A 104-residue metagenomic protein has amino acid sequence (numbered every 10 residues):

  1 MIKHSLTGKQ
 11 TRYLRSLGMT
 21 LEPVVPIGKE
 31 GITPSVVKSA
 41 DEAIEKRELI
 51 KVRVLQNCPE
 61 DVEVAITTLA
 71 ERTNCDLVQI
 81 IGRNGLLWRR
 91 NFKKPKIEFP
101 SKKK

Functional and structural regions predicted by a protein language model:
M1-K104: Positively charged, polar, low-complexity stretches
